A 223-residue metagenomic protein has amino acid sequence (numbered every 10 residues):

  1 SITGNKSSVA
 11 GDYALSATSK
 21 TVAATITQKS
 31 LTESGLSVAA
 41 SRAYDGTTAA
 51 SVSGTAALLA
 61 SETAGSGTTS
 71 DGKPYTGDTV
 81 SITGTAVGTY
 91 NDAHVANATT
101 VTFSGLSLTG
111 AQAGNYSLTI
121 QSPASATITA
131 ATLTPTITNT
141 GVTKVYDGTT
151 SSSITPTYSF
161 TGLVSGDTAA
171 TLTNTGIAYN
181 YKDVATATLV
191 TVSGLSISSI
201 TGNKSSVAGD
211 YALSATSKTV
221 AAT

Functional and structural regions predicted by a protein language model:
S1-T223: Short loop/turn motifs that initiate or flank beta-strands
